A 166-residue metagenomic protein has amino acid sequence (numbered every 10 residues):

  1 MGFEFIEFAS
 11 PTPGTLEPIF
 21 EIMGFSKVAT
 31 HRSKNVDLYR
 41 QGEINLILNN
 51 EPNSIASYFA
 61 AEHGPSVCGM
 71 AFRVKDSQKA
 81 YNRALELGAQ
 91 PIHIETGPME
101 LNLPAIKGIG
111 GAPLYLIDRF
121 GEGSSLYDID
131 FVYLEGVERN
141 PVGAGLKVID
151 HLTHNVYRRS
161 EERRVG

Functional and structural regions predicted by a protein language model:
M1-L134: An N-terminus-focused feature that recognizes amino-terminal "leader" regions
L114-E161: Acyltransferase donor/substrate-recognition loop-hinge adjacent to the catalytic core
E162-G166: Conserved small/polar residues in nucleotide/adenosyl-binding loops
